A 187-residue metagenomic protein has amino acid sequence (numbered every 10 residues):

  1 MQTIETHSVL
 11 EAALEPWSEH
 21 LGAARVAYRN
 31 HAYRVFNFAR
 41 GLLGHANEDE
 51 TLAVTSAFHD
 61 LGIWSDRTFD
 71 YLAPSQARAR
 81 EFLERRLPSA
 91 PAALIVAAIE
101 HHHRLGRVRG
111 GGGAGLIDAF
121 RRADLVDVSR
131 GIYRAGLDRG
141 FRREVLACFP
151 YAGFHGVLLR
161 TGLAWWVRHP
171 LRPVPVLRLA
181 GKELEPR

Functional and structural regions predicted by a protein language model:
M1-S8, A13, H20-A46, L87 (+1 more regions): Divalent metal-dependent phosphate-bond-processing catalytic cores, especially two-metal-ion Mg2+/Mn2+ enzymes that act
S8-P16, L52-A57: Short amphipathic alpha-helical segments, especially helix-boundary/capping motifs
S18-A23, H59-G62: Short coil/turn segments at secondary-structure junctions
R25, S65, F69, R85: Short gly/ser-rich anion-binding loops that grip negatively charged ligand groups
V35-A39, D70-R86: An active-site-proximal "capping" alpha-helix that borders the catalytic cofactor pocket
E50-D66, Y71, S75, V96-H103: His-Asp-centered metal-binding catalytic motifs of divalent-metal-dependent phosphohydrolases/nucleases
A79, E100-H101, D124-L125: Hydrophobic alpha-helical segments of small multi-pass membrane proteins
P88-A93: Membrane-interface starts of transmembrane alpha-helices
